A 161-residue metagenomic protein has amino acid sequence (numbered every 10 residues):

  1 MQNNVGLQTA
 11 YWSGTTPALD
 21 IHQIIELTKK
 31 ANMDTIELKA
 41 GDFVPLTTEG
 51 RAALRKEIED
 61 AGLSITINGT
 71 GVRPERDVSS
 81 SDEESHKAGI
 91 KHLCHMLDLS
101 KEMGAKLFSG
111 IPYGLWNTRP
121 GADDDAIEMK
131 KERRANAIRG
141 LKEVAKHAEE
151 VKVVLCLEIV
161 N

Functional and structural regions predicted by a protein language model:
M1-L19: Boundary/entry segment of secreted carbohydrate-active catalytic domains
N4-G6, T35, R55, S64 (+1 more regions): Short hydrophobic-acidic sequence motifs that mark active-site Asp/Glu residues
Q8-W12, K39-F43, T70-R73, Y113 (+1 more regions): Active-site beta-loop-alpha junctions enriched in small/polar residues
S13-L19, K39-A53, D77-V78, W116-T118: Acidic-and-aromatic substrate-binding clefts and catalytic sites of carbohydrate-active enzymes
A18-L19, E59-D60, S64, S79-N161: Active-site acidic/histidine proton-transfer and metal-coordination neighborhood in alpha/beta enzyme cores
D20-G41, M96, E102-L107: Catalytic domains of carbohydrate-active enzymes, especially glycoside hydrolases
T66-N68: Conserved alpha-helical segments that form or flank metal/cofactor-binding pockets of metalloenzymes
